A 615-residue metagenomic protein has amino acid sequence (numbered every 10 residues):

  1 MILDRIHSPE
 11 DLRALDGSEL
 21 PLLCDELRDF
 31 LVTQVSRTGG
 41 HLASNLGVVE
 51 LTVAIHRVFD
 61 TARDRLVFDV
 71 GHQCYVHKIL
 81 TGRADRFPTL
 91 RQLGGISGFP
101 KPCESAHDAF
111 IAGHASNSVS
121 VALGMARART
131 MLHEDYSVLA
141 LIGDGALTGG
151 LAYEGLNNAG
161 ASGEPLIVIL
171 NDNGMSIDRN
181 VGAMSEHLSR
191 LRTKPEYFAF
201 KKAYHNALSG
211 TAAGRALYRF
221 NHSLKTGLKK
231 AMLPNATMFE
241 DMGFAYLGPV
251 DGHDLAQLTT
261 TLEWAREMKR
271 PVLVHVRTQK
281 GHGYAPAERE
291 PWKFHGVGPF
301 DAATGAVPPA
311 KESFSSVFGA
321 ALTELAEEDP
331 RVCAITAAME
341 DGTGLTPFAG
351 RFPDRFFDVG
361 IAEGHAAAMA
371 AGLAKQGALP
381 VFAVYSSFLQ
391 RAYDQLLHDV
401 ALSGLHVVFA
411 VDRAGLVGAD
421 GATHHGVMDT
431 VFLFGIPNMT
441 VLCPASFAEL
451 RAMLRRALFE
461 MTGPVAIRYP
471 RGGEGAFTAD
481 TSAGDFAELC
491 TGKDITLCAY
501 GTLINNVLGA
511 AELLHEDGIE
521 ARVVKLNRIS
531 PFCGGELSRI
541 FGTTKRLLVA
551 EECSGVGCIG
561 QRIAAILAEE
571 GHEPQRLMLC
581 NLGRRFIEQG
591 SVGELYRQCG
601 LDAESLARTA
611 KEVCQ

Functional and structural regions predicted by a protein language model:
M1-T81, M238-L258, V272-V276: N-terminal amphipathic, basic-rich helices that act as targeting or association modules
S8-R13, V32-G40, E104-F110, G243-G248 (+7 more regions): Glycine- and acidic
S36, V48-R57, V121-A126, G150-N157 (+5 more regions): Short alpha-helical segments and helix-capping/turn motifs at coil-helix boundaries
H41-S162, R331-V332, T336-A337, L345-T346: Cofactor-binding active-site loop characterized by glycine-rich and histidine/acidic residues
T89-V121, M131-D135, A161-K293, V307-A321 (+9 more regions): Thiamine diphosphate
V138, I142-G155, G344, F356 (+3 more regions): Extended, hydrophobic alpha-helical segments in both membrane/secreted and soluble proteins
